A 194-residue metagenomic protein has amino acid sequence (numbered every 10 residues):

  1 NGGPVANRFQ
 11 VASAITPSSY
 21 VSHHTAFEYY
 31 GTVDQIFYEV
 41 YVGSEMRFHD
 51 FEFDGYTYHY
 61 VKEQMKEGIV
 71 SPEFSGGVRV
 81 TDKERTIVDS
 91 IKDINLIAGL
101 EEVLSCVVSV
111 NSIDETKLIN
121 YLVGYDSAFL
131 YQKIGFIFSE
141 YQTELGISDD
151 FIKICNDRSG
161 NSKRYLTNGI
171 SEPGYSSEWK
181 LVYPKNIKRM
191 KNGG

Functional and structural regions predicted by a protein language model:
N1-M65, E178-L181: Short gly/ser-rich loop at a beta-strand->alpha-helix junction or flexible surface loop bordering the NTP-binding
I69-G194: Hydrophobic alpha-helical interaction segments
